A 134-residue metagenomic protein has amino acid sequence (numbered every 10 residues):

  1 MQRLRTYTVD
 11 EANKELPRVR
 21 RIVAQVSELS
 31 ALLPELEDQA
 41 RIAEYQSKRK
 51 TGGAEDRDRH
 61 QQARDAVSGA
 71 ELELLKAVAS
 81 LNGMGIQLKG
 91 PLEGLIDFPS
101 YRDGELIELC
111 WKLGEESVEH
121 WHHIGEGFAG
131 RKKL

Functional and structural regions predicted by a protein language model:
M1-Q46: Long, hydrophobic N-terminal alpha-helical segment
R5, G52-G53: Short, flexible segments with low predicted structural confidence
D10, P17, D58-Q61, L72-L75: Generic alpha-helical secondary structure signal
R20, A24-S27, D65-S68, L72-L75 (+1 more regions): Generic structural signal for well-ordered, non-transmembrane alpha-helical segments in soluble/cytosolic regions
E35, Q39-I42, Q46-R49, D56 (+2 more regions): Heptad-repeat coiled-coil alpha-helices
G53-G69: Short, glycine/alanine-rich amphipathic alpha-helical segment that often forms an alpha-turn-alpha hairpin
S68-G69, L75-L134: Glycine-rich, aromatic-bearing surface loops/beta-hairpins
